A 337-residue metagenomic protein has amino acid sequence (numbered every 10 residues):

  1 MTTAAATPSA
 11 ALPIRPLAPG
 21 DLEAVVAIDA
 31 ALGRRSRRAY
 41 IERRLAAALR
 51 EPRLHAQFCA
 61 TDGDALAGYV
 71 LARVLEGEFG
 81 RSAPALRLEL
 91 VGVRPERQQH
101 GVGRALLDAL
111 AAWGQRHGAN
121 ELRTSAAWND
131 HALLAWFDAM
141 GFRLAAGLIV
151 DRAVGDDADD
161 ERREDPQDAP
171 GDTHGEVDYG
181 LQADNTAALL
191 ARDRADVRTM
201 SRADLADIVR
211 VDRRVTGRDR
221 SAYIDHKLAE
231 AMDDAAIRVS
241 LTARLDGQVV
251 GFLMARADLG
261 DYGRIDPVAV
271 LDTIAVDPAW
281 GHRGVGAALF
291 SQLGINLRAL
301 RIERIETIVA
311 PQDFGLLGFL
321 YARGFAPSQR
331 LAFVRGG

Functional and structural regions predicted by a protein language model:
T2-A6, V154-R202: Acyltransferase donor/substrate-recognition loop-hinge adjacent to the catalytic core
L12-V25, R194-I208: A short beta-loop-alpha structural element at the N-terminal edge of CoA-dependent acyl/N-acetyltransferase catalytic
P16-G20, A27-A83, E89, R202-A203 (+2 more regions): Acetyl-CoA-dependent GNAT
E89, R94, Q98, A127 (+3 more regions): Residue-level recognition of the GNAT/N-acetyltransferase active site
V93, Q99-A112, V276, H282-I295 (+1 more regions): Conserved acetyl-CoA-binding loop-helix of GNAT-fold acetyltransferases
G114-A126, L297-V309: Conserved GNAT acetyl-CoA-binding A-motif
T124-L133, T307-L317, V334: Conserved beta-strand-loop-alpha-helix junction that forms the acyl-donor binding cleft
D138-G147, G217, Y321-R330: Conserved acetyl-CoA-binding loop of GNAT-fold acetyltransferases
